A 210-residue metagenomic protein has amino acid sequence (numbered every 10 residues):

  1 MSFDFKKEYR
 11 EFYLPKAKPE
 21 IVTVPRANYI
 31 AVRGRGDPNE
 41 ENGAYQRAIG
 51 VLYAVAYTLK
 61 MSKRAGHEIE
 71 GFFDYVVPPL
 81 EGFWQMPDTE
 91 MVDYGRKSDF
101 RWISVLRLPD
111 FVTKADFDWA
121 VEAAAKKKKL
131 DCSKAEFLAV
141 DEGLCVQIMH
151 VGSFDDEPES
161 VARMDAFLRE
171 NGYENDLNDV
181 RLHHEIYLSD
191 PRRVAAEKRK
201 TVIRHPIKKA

Functional and structural regions predicted by a protein language model:
M1-A210: A solvent-exposed interaction/effector surface
